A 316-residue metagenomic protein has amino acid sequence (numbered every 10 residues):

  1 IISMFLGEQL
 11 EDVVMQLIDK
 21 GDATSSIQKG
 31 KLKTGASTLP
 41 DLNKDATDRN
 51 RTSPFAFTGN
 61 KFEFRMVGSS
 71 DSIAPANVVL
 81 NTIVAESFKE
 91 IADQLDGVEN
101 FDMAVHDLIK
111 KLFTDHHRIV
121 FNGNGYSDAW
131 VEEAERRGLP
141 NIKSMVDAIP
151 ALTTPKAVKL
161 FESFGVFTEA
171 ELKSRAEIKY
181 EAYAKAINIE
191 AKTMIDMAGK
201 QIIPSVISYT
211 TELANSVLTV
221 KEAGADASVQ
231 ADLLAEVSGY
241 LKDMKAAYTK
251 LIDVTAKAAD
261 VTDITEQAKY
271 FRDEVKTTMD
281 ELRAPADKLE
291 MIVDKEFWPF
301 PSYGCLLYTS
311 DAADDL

Functional and structural regions predicted by a protein language model:
I1-I178: Active-site capping/gating regions of soluble enzymes
E63, S70-A74, P204-S205, T210-E212 (+1 more regions): Flexible loop/turn segments at secondary-structure boundaries
I83-E86, E90, M197, Q201-S208 (+4 more regions): Charged, amphipathic alpha-helical oligomerization/scaffolding segments
Y180-A214, L218-K221, V229, V261-I264 (+1 more regions): Extended alpha-helical coiled-coil "stalk/arm" regions that scaffold and mediate dimerization/assembly in large
S216-K242, A246-A247: Generic long, charged, amphipathic alpha-helical segments
K250-D263, S310: Long, low-complexity or tandemly repetitive, helically biased scaffold regions used for multimeric assembly/adhesion
A259-F271, V293-L307: Long amphipathic alpha-helical coiled-coil segments
Y308-L316: Conserved small/polar residues in nucleotide/adenosyl-binding loops
